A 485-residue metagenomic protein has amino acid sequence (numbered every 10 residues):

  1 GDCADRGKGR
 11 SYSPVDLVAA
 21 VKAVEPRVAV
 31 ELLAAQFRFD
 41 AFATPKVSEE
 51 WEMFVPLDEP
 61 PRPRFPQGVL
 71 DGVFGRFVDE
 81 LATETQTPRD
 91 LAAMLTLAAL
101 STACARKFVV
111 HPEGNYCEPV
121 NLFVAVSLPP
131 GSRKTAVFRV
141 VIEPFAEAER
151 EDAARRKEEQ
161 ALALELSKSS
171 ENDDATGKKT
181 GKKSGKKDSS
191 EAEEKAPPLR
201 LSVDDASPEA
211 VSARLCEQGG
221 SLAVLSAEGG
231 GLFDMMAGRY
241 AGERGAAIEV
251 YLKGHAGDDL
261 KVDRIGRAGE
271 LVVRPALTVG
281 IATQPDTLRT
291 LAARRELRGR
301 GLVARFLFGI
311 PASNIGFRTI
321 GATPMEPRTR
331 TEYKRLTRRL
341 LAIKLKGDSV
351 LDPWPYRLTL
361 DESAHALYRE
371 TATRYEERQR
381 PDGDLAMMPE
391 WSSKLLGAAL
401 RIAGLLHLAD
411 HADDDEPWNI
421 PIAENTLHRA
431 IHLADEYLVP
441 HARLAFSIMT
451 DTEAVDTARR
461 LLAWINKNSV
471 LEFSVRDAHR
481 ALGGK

Functional and structural regions predicted by a protein language model:
G1-K46: Non-catalytic accessory segments of DNA primases and related replication-initiation nucleases
T44-K485: Phosphate-handling catalytic cores of nucleic-acid transaction enzymes
